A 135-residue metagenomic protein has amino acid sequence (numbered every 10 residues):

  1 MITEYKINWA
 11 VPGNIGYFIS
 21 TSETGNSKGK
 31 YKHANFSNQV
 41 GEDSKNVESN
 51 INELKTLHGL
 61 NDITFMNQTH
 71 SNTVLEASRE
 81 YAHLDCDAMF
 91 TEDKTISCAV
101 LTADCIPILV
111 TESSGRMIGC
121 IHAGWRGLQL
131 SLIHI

Functional and structural regions predicted by a protein language model:
M1-I19, E23-T24: Conserved nucleotide-ligand handling architecture
N14-Y17, H33, I63, S97: A residue-level signal for beta-strand positions that form part of recognition/binding surfaces within mature
Y17-E53: Intrinsically disordered, low-complexity, positively charged segments
G29-A34, E76-S78, S131: Short, glycine/acidic-enriched capping/hinge loops at junctions between secondary-structure elements
S44-A123: Phosphate-centric recognition/catalysis
Q129, I133-I135: Conserved small/polar residues in nucleotide/adenosyl-binding loops
